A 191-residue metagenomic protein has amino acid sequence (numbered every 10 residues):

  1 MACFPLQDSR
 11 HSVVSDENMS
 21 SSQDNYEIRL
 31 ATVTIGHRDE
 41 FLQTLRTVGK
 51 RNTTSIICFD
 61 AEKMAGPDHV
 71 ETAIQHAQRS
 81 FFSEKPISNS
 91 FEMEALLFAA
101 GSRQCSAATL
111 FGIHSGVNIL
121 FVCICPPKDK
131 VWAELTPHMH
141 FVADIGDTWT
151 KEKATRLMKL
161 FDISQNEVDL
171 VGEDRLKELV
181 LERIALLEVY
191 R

Functional and structural regions predicted by a protein language model:
M1, L45-N52, G112, L135 (+1 more regions): Hydrophobic, Leu/Ile/Phe/Ala-enriched alpha-helical segments that form helix-helix packing faces
A2-S15, M19-A31: Generic N-terminal amphipathic, Lys/Arg-enriched alpha-helix
E17-M19, R46, A108-G112: A generic local secondary-structure boundary/capping motif
S21-I28, R51, S115-I119: A general secondary-structure signal for short beta-strands and their flanking turns/coil in non-transmembrane regions
E27-S90: N-terminal interaction modules that seed assembly of large macromolecular complexes
A65-C125: Ordered, amphipathic secondary-structure segments that act as subunit-interaction surfaces in large macromolecular
G112-R191: Glycine-rich, aromatic-bearing surface loops/beta-hairpins
